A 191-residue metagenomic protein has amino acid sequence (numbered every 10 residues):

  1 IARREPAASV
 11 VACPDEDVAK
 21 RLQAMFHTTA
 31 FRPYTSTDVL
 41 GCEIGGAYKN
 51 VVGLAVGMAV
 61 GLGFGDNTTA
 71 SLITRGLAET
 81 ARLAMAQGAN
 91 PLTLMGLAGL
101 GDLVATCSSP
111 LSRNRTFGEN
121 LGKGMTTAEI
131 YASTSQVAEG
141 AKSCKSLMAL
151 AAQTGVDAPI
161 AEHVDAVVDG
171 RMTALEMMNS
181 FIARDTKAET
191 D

Functional and structural regions predicted by a protein language model:
I1-R4, L97: Short, flexible turn/loop "capping" segments at secondary-structure junctions
P6-T93: Internal alpha-helical scaffold of NAD(P)-dependent oxidoreductase catalytic cores
K49, G53-V60, F64, M85-M95 (+1 more regions): NAD(P)-dependent Rossmann-like dehydrogenase/reductase catalytic/cofactor-binding core
